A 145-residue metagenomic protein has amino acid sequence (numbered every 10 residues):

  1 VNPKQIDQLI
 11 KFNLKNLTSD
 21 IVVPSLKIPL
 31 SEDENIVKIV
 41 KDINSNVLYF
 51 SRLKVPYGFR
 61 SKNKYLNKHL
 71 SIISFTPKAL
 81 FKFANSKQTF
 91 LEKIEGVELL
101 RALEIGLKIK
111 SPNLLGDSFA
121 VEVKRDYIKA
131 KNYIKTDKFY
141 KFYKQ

Functional and structural regions predicted by a protein language model:
V1-N2, A120: Nucleotide-sugar-dependent glycosyltransferase donor-binding/catalytic pocket residues
N2-T89: Conserved core of the sugar-phosphate nucleotidyltransferase
K64-Q145: Conserved alpha/beta core of the MobA/IspD/sugar-nucleotide pyrophosphorylase nucleotidyltransferase superfamily
